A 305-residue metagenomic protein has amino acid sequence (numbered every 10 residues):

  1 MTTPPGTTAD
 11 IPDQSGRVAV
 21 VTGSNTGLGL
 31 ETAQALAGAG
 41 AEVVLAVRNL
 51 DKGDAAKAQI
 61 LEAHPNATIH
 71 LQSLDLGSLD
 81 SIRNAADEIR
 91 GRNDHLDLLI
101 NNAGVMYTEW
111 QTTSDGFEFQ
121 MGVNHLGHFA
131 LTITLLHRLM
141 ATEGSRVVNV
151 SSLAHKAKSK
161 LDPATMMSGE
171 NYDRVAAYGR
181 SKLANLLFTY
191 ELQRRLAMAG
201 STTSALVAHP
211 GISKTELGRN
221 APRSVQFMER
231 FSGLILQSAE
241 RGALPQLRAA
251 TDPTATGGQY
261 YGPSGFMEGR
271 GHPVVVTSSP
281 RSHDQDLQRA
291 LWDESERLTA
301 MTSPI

Functional and structural regions predicted by a protein language model:
M1-A221, L298-I305: Rossmann-fold NAD(P)H-dependent dehydrogenase/reductase core
T22, G77, K214, S282-D293: A short, hydrophobic secondary-structure junction motif
L45, L74, L234, P280-H283: Pocket-edge positions in alpha/beta enzyme catalytic cores
E118, A164, V225-E229, G233 (+1 more regions): Generic detector of well-ordered alpha-helical segments enriched in charged/polar residues, highlighting helical
A164-Y172, P222-R230, R270-S279: Short glycine/proline- and charge-enriched loop/turn segments that cap or connect secondary-structure elements
S181, R230-V276, H283-R289, D293: C-terminal helical subdomain
